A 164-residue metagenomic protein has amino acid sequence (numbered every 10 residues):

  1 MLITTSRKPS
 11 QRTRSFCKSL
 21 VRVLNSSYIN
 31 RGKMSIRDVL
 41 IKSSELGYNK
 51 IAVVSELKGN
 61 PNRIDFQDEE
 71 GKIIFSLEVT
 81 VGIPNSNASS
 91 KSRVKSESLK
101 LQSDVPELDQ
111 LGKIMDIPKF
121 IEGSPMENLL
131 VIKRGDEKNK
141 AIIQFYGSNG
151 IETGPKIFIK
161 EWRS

Functional and structural regions predicted by a protein language model:
M1-S164: Phospho-regulatory, Ser/Thr- and acidic-rich intrinsically disordered linkers and terminal tails that flank modular
